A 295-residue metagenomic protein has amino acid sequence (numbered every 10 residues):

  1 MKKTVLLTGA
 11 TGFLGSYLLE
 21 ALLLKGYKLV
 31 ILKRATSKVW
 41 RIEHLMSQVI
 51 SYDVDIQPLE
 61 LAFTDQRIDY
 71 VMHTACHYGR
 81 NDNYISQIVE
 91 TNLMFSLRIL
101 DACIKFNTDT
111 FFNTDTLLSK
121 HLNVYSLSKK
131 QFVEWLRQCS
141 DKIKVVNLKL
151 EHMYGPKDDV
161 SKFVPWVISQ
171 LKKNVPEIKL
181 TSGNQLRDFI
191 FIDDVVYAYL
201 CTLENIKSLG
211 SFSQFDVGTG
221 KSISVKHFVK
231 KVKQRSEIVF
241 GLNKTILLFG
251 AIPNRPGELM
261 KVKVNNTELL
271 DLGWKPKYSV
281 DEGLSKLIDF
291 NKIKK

Functional and structural regions predicted by a protein language model:
V5-K25: N-terminal Rossmann NAD(P)H-binding glycine-rich loop of SDR-like oxidoreductase domains
L32-T36: N-terminal Rossmann-fold cofactor-binding loop
Y52-T91: NAD(P)H-binding glycine-rich loop region in Rossmannoid oxidoreductase-like domains and their noncatalytic homologs
H73, E90, M94-K130, V146: Conserved Rossmann-fold NAD(P)-dependent oxidoreductase catalytic core, especially the SDR/UDP-sugar
A75, F112-T116, K149-E151, N184 (+1 more regions): Active-site beta-alpha turn of Rossmann-fold NAD(P)-dependent dehydrogenases/reductases
V89-L93, L122-V133, D158-P165, D188-F189: Short-chain dehydrogenase/reductase
D115, E134-P156: Conserved beta-loop-beta element that borders a ligand/cofactor-binding pocket
K172-K295: C-terminal substrate-binding subdomain of Rossmann-fold SDR/epimerase-dehydratase oxidoreductases
